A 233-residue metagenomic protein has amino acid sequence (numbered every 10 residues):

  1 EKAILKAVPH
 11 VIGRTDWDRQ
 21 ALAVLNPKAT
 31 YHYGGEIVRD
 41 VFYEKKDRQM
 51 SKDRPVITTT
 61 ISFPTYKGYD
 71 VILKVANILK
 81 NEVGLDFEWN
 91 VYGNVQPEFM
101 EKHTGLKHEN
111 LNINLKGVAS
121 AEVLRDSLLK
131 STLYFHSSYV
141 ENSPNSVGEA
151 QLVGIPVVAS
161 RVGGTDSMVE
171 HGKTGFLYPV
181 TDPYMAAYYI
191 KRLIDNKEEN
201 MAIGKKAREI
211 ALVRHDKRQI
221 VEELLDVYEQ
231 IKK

Functional and structural regions predicted by a protein language model:
E1-H10: Membrane-proximal helix-turn-helix segments that form the acceptor-binding/catalytic region of lipid-linked
A23, I37-R54, E101, D126: Acidic anion/phosphate-binding donor-loop and adjacent secondary structure in glycosyltransferase catalytic cores
R48-K67, L73-A76, N90: Conserved donor-binding/catalytic core segment of Leloir-type glycosyltransferases
E101-E122: Nucleotide-activated donor-binding/catalytic signature segment of Leloir-type glycosyltransferases, i.e., the conserved
Y139: Aromatic "clamp/platform" in nucleotide-sugar-dependent glycosyltransferases that forms part of the donor/acceptor
P156-A159: Short hydrophobic beta-strand element within catalytic cores of glycosyltransferases and related nucleotide-activated
H171-G172, F176-P183, R192-K197: Conserved acidic donor-binding segment of nucleotide-sugar-dependent glycosyltransferases
M185, R192, E199-R214, I220-D226: A short, well-ordered alpha-helix in the C-terminal region of glycosyltransferases
